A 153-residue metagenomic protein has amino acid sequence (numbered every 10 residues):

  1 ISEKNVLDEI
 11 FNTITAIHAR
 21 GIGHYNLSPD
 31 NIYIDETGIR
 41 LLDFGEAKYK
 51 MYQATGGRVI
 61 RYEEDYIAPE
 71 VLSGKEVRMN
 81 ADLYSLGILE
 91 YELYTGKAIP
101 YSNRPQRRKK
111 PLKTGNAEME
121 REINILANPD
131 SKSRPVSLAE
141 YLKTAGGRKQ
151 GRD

Functional and structural regions predicted by a protein language model:
V6-L7: Activation segment signature within eukaryotic-like protein kinase domains
H18-I34: Catalytic-loop of the protein kinase fold
G56-V71: Conserved activation segment of eukaryotic-like protein kinases, specifically the C-terminal portion of the activation
E70-M79: Conserved end of the kinase activation segment
D82: Conserved catalytic-loop aspartate of Hanks-type protein kinases
G115-P129: Conserved C-terminal C-lobe helix
